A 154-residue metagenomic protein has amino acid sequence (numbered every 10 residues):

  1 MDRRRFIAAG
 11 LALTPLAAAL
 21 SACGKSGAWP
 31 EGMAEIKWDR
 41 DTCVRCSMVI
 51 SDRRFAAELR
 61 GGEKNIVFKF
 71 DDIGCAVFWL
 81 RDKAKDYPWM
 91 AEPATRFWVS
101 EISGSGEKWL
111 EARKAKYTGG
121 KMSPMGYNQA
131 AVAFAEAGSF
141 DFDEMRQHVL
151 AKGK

Functional and structural regions predicted by a protein language model:
R5-G24: N-terminal export signals
G27-D86: N-terminal secretory signal peptides
I66, G104-K108, P124-Y127: Short, surface-exposed beta-strand/loop "edge" segments at domain boundaries and coil↔beta transitions
F68-F70, T118-G119, M125: Short hydrophobic-aromatic micro-motifs
I73-G74, S103, M122: A mature extracytoplasmic/lumenal domain signature
D86-G119: Charge-dense polyanion-binding interfaces
P124-K154: C-terminal partner/receptor-binding element of secreted or periplasmic proteins
